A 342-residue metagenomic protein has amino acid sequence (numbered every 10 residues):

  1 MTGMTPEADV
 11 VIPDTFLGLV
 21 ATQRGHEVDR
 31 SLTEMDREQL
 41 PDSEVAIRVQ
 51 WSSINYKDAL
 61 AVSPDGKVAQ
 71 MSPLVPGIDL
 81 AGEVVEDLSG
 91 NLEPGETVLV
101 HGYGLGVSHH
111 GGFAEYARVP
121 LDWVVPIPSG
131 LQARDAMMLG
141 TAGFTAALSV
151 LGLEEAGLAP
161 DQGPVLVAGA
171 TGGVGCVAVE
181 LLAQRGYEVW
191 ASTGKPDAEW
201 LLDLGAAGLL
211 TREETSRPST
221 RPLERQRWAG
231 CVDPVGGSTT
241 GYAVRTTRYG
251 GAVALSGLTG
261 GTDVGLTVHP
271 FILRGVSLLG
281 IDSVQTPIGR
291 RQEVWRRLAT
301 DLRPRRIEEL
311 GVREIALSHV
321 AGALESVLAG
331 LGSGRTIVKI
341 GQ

Functional and structural regions predicted by a protein language model:
G3, E7, I12-D14, Q292-Q342: C-terminal hydrophobic helical "lid"/dimerization subdomain of Rossmann-like NAD(P)H-dependent oxidoreductases
E38-I54, D65-G104: Glycine-rich beta-strand-centered segment in the early N-terminal region that forms part of a ligand/cofactor-binding
L99, A229-V232, A254: N-terminal Rossmann-like NAD(P) cofactor-binding module of classical short-chain dehydrogenase/reductase
V100-L166: NAD(P)H dinucleotide-binding glycine-rich loop of Rossmann-like/cofactor-binding domains, especially the beta1-alpha1
G143-F144, G169-C176, G236: Glycine-rich NAD(P) Rossmann-fold beta1-alpha1 loop
A183-T239, R296: Adenosine-nucleotide cofactor-binding segment
S238-P304, K339-Q342: Glycine-rich phosphate-binding loop and adjacent beta-alpha segment of Rossmann(oid) nucleotide-cofactor-binding
